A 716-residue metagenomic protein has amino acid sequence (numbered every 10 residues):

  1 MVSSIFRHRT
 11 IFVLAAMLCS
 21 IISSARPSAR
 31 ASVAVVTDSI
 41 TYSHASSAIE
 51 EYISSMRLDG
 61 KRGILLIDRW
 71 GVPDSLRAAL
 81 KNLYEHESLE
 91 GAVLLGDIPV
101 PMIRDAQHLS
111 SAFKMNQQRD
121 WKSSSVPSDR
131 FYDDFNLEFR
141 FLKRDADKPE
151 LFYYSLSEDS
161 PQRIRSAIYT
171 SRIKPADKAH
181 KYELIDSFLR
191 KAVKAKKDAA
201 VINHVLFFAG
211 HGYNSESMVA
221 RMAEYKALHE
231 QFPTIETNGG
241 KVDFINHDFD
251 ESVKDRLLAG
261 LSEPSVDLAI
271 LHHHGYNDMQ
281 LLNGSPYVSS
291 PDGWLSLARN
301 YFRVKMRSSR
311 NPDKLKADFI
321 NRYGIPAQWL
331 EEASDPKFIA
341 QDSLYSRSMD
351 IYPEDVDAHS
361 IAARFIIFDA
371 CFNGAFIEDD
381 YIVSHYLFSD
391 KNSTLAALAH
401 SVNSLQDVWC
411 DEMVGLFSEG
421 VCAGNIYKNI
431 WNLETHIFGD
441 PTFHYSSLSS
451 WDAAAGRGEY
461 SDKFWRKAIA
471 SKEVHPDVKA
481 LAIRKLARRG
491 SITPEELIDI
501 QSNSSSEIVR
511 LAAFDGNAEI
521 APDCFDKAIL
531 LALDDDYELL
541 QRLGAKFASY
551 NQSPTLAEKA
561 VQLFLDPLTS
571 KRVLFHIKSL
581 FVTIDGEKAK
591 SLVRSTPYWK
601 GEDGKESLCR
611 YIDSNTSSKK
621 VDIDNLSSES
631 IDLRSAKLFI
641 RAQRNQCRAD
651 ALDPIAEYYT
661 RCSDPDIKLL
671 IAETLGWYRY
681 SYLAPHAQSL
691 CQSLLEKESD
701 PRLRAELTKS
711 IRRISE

Functional and structural regions predicted by a protein language model:
M1-A29: Bacterial Sec-dependent N-terminal signal peptides
D74-E251, G260-S265, N277, L281-S290: Structured catalytic cores of large enzymes
Y84-I103, A209-D379: Catalytic-core segments of thiol-dependent peptidases
S124-F188, S296-W409: Catalytic cores of nucleophile-dependent amide-cleaving enzymes
C410-I492, I498-D499, N503-D515: Caspase-like cysteine protease fold
E459-A470, G490-Q501, P522-L533, S553-L565 (+4 more regions): Amphipathic alpha-helical scaffolding segments comprising HEAT/armadillo-like alpha-solenoid repeats
V474-H475, S505-S506, D536-E538, L568-S570 (+4 more regions): Short inter-helical turns and helix N-cap capping residues of alpha-solenoid HEAT/ARM repeat scaffolds
D477-R489, I508-I520, Q541-S553, R572-I584 (+4 more regions): Structural detector for internal amphipathic alpha-helices that build alpha-solenoid repeat scaffolds
